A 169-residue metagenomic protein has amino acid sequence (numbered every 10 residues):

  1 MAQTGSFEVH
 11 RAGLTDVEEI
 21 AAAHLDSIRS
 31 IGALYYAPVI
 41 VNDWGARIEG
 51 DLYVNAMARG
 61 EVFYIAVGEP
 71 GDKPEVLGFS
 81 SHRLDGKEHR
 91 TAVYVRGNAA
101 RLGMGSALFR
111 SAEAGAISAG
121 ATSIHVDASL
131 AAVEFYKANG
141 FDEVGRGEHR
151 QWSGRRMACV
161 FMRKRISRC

Functional and structural regions predicted by a protein language model:
M1-E18, S167-C169: Conserved N-terminal entry element of GNAT/NAT acetyltransferase domains
A2, T122, V126-V133, N139 (+1 more regions): C-terminal "cap" of GNAT-fold acetyltransferases
A2-T4, E69-E75, G154-R155: Short, solvent-exposed loop/turn segments that connect beta-strands within catalytic domains and beta-strand-rich
R11-T15, A22-N98, F109-S111, G115 (+1 more regions): Acetyl-CoA-dependent GNAT
R96, A100, D127-S129: Residue-level recognition of the GNAT/N-acetyltransferase active site
G103: Glycine-rich phosphate-binding loop
